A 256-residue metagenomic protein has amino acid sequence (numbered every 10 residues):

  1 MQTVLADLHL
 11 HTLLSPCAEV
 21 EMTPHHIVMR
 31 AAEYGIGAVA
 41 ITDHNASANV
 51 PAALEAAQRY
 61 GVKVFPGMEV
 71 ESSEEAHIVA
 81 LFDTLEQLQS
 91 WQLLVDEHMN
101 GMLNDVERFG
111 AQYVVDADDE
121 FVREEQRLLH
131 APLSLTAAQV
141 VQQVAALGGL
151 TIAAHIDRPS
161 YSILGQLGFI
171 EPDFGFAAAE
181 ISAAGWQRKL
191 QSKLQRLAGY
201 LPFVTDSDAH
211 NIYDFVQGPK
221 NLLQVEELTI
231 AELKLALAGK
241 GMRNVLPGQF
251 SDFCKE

Functional and structural regions predicted by a protein language model:
M1-L8, P16-R30, Y34-I36, S47-L93 (+4 more regions): Charged catalytic cores and adjacent phosphate/nucleic-acid-binding surfaces used for phosphate/nucleic-acid chemistry
D7-T12, F121-E124, A153-H155: Short beta-strands and strand-loop turn motifs
T12-L13, V39-T42: Ser/Thr-glycine-rich phosphate-binding loops at phosphate-binding pockets of nucleotides, nucleotide cofactors
T42-H44, H155-I156: Acidic carboxylate-rich catalytic motifs and surrounding loops in phosphoryl-/glycosyl-chemistry enzymes
D83-E125, F169: Active-site gating loops and adjacent loop-to-helix segments of metal-dependent hydrolytic enzymes
Q112-L147: Alpha-helix-centered segments that form part of catalytic cores
